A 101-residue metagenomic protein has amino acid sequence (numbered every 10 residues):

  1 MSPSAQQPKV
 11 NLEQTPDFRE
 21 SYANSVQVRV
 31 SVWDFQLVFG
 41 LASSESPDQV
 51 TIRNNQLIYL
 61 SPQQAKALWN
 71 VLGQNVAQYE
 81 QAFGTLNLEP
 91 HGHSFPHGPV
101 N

Functional and structural regions predicted by a protein language model:
M1-Q63, N70-N101: N-terminal intrinsically disordered, cationic/polar leader segments that include organellar targeting peptides
